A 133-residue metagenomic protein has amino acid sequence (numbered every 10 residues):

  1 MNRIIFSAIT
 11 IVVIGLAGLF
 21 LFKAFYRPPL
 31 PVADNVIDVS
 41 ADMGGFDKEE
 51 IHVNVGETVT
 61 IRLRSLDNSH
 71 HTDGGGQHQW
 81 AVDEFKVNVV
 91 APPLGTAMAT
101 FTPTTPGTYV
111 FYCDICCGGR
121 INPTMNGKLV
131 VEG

Functional and structural regions predicted by a protein language model:
R3-P31, A91-G133: Extracellular/periplasmic metallocenter environments
P29-V59: N-terminal edge beta-strand
I37-V39, I51, V87-V89, A99-F101 (+1 more regions): Generic detection of short hydrophobic beta-strand segments and adjacent strand-loop junctions
M43, E57, S65-D67, E84-K86 (+3 more regions): A mature extracytoplasmic/lumenal domain signature
G45-E49, D83-K86, T96-M98: Short structured motifs
T58, Q77-Q79, T108: Exposed beta-strand and adjacent loop surfaces of beta-rich binding modules that mediate intermolecular recognition
L66-P93, G119-P123: Histidine- and aromatic-enriched segments that form or immediately flank copper-ligand environments
